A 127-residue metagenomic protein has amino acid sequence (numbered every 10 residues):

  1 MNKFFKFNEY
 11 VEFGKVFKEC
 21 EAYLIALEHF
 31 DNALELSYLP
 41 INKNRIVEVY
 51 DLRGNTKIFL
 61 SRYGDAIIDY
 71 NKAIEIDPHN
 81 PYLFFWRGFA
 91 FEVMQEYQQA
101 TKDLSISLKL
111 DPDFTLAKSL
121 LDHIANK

Functional and structural regions predicted by a protein language model:
M1-K127: Alpha-helical tetratricopeptide repeat
